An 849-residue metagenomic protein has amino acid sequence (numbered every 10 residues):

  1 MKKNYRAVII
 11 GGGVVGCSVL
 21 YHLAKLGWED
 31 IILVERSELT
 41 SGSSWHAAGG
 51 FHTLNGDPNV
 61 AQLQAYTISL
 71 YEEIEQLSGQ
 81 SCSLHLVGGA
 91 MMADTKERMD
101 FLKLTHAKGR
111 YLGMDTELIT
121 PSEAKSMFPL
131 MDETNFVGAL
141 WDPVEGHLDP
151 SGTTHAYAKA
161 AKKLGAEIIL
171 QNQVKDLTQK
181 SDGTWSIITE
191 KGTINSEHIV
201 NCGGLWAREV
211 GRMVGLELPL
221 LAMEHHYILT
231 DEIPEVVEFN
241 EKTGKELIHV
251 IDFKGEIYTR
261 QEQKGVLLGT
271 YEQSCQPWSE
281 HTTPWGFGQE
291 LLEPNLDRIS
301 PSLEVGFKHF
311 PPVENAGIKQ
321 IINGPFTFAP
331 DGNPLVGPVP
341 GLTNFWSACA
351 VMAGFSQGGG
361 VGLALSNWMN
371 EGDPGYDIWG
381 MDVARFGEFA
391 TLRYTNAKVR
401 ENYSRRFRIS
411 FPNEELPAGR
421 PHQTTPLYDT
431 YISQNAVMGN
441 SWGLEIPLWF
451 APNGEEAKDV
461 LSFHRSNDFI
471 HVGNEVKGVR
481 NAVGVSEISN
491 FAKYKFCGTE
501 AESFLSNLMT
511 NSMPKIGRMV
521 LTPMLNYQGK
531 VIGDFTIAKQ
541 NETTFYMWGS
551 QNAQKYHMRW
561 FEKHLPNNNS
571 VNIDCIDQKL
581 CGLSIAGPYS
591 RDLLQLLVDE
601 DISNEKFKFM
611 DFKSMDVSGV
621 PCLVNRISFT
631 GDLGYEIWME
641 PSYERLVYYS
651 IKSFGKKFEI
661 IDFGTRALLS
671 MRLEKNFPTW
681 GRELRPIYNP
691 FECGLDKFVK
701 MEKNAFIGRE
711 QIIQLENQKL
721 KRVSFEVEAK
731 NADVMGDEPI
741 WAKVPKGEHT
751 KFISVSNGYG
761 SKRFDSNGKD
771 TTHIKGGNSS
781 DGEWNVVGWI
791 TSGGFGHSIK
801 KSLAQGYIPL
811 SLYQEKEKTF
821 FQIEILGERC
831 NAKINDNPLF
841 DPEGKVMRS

Functional and structural regions predicted by a protein language model:
K2-V15, I32: Beta1/beta-strand and adjacent pyrophosphate-binding region of the FAD-binding site in flavoprotein oxidoreductases
S18, D176-E293, P301-H309, T391-E415 (+3 more regions): Flavin-dependent oxidoreductases
A24-W45: Glycine-rich FAD pyrophosphate-binding loop
A48-T53, G89-M91, L216-K242, P301 (+4 more regions): Central beta-strand plus flanking loop segment that forms part of the substrate or channel wall within the catalytic
G49-M127, K254-T259, K264-G265, G286 (+2 more regions): Dinucleotide-binding Rossmann-like beta1-alpha1 core, especially the glycine-rich loop that anchors the ADP
E73, D94-L170, K175-G183, I188 (+3 more regions): Flavin (FAD/FMN) cofactor-binding and adjacent substrate-gating region of FAD-dependent oxidoreductase domains
K254, Q263, W285-Q423: C-terminal catalytic lobe of FAD-dependent flavoproteins
Y376-D377, M381-S849: Glycine/proline-enriched, intrinsically flexible loops and inter-domain linkers
